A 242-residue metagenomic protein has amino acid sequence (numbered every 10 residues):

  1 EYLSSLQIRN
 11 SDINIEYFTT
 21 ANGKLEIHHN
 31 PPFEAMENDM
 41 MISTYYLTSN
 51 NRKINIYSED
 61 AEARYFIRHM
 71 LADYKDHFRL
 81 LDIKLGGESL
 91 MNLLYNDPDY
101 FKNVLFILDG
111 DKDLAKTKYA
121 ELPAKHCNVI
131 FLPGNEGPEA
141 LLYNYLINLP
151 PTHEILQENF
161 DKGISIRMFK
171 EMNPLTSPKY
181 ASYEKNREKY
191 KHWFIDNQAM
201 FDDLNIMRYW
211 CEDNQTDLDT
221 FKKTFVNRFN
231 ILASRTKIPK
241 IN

Functional and structural regions predicted by a protein language model:
Y2-I8: Conserved H-loop
S4, E37-D39, R68, M91 (+10 more regions): Generic detector of well-ordered alpha-helical segments enriched in charged/polar residues, highlighting helical
I8-A115, A120, A124: RecA-like P-loop NTPase motor core
T48-F78, L149, H153, M172-L204: Generic hydrophobic segment detector
D60, K75, K112-A120, T152-H153 (+3 more regions): Short, structured coil/loop segments at alpha-helix boundaries
D82-I83, I130-P133, C211: Short acidic-hydrophobic, aromatic-tinged amphipathic segments that line or gate anion-handling sites
D109-H192: Activity-critical C-terminal alpha-helical subdomain
N159-N242: C-terminal, charge/polar-rich interaction regions
